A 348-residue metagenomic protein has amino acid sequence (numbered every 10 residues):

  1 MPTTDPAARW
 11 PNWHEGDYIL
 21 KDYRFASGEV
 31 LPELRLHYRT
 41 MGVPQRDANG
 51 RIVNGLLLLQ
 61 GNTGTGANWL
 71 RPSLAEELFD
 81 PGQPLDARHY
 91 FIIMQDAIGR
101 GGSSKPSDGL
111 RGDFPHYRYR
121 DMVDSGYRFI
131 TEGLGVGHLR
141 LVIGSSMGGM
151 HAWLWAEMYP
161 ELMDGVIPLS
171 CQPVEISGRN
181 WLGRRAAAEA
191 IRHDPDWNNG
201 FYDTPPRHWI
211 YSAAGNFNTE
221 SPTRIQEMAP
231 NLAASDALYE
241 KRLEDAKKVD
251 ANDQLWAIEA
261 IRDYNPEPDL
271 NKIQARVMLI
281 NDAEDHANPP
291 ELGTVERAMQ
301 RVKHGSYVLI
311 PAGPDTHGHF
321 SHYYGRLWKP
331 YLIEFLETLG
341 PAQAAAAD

Functional and structural regions predicted by a protein language model:
M1-G55, A344-D348: Catalytic-loop region of hydrolases
R9, A186-A283, A287: Alpha/beta-hydrolase
R39-D108: N-terminal cap/lid subdomain of alpha/beta-hydrolase-fold enzymes
G66, G102, Q172-R184: A short beta-to-alpha transition loop/helix N-cap that caps and shapes the active-site region
R120-L141, M158: Conserved acidic catalytic loop of the alpha/beta-hydrolase fold
G137-N180: Conserved hydrolase catalytic core segment
Q274, M278, A283-S306: Conserved loop-alpha-helix segment in the C-terminal half of the alpha/beta-hydrolase fold that carries the catalytic
V302-D348: Catalytic active-site module of serine/aspartate enzymes centered on a nucleophile-bearing elbow/loop
